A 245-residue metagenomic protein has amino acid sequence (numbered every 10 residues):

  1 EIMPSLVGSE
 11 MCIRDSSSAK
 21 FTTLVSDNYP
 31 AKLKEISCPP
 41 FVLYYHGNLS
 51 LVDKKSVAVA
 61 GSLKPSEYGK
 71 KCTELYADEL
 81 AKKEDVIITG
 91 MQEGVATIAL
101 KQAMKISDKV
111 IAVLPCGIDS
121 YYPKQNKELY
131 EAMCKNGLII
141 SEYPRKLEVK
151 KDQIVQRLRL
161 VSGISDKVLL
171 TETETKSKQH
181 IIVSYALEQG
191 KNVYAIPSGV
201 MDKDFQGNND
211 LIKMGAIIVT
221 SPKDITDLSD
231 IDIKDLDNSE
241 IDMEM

Functional and structural regions predicted by a protein language model:
E1-G8, C12-I13: Single conserved hydrophobic/aromatic residue that forms the stacking wall/gate of nucleotide- or nucleobase-binding
K20-M245: Glycine-biased, small-residue-rich flexible motifs in mid-sequence functional cores and linkers
